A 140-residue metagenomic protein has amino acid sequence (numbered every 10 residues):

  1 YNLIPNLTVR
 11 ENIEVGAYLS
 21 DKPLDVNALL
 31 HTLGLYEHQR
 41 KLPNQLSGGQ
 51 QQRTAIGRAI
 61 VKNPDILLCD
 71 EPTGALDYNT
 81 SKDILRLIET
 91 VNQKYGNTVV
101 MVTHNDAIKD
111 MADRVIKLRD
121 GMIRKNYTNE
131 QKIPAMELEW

Functional and structural regions predicted by a protein language model:
P5-E14: Short coil-to-helix segment of the ABC ATPase nucleotide-binding domain corresponding to the Q-loop/switch region
E14, D21-E37: Conserved ABC ATPase "signature" region
L42-Q52: Conserved ABC ATPase signature
I56: Hydrophobic anchor residue at the start of the ABC signature
N63: Conserved catalytic motifs of ABC-family nucleotide-binding domains
L67-D70: Catalytic Walker B motif of ABC-type/P-loop ATPase nucleotide-binding domains
Y78-T80: Helix N-cap at the start of a conserved alpha-helix in ABC-type nucleotide-binding domains
